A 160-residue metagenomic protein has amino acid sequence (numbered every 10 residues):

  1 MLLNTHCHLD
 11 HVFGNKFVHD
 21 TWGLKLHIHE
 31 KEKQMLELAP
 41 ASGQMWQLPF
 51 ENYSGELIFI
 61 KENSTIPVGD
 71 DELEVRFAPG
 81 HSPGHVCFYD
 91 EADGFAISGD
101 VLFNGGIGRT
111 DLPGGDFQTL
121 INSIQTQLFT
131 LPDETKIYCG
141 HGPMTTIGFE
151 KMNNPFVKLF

Functional and structural regions predicted by a protein language model:
M1-D71, M152-F156: Active-site HxH/HxHxD metal-binding segment of metal-dependent hydrolases
L38-M45, D71-F160: Metallo-beta-lactamase
